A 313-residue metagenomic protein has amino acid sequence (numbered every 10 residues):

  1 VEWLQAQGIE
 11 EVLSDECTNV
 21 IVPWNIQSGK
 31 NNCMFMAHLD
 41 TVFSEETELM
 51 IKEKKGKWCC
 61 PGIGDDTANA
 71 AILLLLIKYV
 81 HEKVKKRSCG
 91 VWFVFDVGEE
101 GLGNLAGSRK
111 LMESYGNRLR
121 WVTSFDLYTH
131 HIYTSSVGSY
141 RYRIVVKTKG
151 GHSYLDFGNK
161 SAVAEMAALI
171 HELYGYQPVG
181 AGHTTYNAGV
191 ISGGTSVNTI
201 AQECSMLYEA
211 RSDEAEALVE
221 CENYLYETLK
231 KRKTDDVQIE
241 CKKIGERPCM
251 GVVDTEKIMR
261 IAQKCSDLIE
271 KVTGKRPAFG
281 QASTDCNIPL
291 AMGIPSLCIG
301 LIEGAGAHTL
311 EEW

Functional and structural regions predicted by a protein language model:
V1-C59, E82: Acidic/His- and Gly-rich active-site-bordering loop/insert found across diverse amide/peptide-bond hydrolases
N19-V20, N187-G194, E209, Q238-M259 (+2 more regions): A short beta-alpha structural unit
L39-E53, L119, T134-V145, L297: Acidic-glycine-rich active-site phosphate/pyrophosphate-binding loop
K57, G62-R141, V179, E209: Acidic/histidine-rich catalytic neighborhood of metal-dependent amide-processing enzymes
Y79-K83, A164-E165, E172-Y176, E216-A217 (+3 more regions): His/Asp/Glu-rich mid-to-C-terminal helical/loop segments that flank catalytic regions of hydrolases
D156-S192, T199, E214-E240: Acidic-enriched catalytic cores of C-N bond-cleaving enzymes acting on peptides and small amides
I191, K275-W313: Zn-dependent metallopeptidase/amidohydrolase metal-coordination segment
